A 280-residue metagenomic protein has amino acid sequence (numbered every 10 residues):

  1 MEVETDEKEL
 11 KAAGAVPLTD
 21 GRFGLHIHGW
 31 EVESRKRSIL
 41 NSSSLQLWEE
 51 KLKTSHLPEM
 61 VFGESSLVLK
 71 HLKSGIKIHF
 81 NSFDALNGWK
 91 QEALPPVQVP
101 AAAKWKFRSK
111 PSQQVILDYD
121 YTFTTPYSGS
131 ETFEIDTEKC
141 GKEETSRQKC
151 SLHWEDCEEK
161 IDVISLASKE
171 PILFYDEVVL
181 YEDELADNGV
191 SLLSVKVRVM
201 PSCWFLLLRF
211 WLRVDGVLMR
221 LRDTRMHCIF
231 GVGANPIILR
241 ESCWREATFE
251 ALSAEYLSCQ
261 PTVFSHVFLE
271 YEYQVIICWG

Functional and structural regions predicted by a protein language model:
E4-K53, P96-T124, G129-T137, G141-S151 (+3 more regions): Anionic, Ser/Thr-rich low-complexity intrinsically disordered regions
G21, G29, S65, S74-G75 (+6 more regions): Intrinsic-disorder/low-complexity loop/linker signature
R35, K77-F80, R209: Residue-level detector of high-confidence beta-strand sites
L45-D84, L180, A186-D187, L193-S202: Amphipathic, interaction-prone secondary-structure segments
L86-V97, F230-G233: Short, surface-exposed linear segments at secondary-structure transitions and domain or protein termini
Y121-G280: A eukaryote-biased signal for long
